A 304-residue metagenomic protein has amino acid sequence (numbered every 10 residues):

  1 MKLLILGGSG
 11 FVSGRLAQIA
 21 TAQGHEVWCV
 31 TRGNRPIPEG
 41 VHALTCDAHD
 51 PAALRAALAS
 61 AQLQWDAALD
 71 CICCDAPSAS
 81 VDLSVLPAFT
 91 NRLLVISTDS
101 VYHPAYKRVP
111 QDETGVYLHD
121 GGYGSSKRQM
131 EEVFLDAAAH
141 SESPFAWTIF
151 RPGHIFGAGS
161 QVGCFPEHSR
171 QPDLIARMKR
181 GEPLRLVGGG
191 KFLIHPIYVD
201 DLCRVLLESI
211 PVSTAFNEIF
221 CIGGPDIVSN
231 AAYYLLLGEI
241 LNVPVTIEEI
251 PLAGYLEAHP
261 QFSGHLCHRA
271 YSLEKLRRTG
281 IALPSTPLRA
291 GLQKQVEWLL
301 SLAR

Functional and structural regions predicted by a protein language model:
L3-Q23: N-terminal Rossmann NAD(P)H-binding glycine-rich loop of SDR-like oxidoreductase domains
T45-Q64, C74-S80: Conserved Rossmann-fold cofactor-binding substructure of NAD(P)-dependent oxidoreductases
L63-P110, L118-G121, S125-D136: NAD(P)-cofactor binding segment of oxidoreductase domains
F134-C164: Conserved beta-loop-beta element that borders a ligand/cofactor-binding pocket
D173-R185, K191-I227: Alpha-helical substrate-binding/gating segment
V199, Y255-A282: Conserved C-terminal active-site "lid" loop/helix of NAD(P)H-dependent oxidoreductases that clamps the redox cofactor
E208-C267: Mid/C-terminal beta-alpha module of Rossmann-like enzyme folds, strongest in SDR-family dehydrogenases/epimerases
T286-R304: Amphipathic terminal alpha-helices
